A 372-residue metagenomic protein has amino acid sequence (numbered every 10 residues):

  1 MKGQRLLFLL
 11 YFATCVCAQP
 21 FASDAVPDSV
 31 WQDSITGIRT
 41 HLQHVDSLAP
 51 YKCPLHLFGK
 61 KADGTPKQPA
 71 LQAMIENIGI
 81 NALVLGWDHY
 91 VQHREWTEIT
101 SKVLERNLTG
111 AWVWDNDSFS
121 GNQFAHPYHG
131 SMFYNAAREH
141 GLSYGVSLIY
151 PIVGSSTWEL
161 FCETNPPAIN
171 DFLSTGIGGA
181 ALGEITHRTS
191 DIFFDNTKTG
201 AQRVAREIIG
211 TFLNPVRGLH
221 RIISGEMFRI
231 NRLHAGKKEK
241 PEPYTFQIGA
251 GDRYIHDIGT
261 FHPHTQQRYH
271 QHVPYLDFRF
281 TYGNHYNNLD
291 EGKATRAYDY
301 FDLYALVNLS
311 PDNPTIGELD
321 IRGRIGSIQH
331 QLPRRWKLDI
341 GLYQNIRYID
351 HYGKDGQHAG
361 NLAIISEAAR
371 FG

Functional and structural regions predicted by a protein language model:
M1-L7: Bacterial N-terminal signal peptides that target proteins for export
L7-V16: Bacterial N-terminal signal peptides
A18-F124, G130, Y134, R138-H140 (+3 more regions): N-terminal targeting leaders of membrane proteins
G79, L83-W87, A137, T157-F161 (+1 more regions): Alpha-helical membrane-inserting segments
H129-G130, C162-D191, I209-L213, R217: Alpha-helical transmembrane segments that form the membrane-embedded catalytic/substrate-binding core of multi-pass
G141-T164, G176-A180: Small-polar-interrupted transmembrane alpha-helices in polytopic inner-membrane proteins
P166, N170, R188-G200, Q344-G360: Outer-membrane beta-barrel translocator/channel fold
N361-A368: Contiguous hydrophobic, core-forming segments of folded domains
